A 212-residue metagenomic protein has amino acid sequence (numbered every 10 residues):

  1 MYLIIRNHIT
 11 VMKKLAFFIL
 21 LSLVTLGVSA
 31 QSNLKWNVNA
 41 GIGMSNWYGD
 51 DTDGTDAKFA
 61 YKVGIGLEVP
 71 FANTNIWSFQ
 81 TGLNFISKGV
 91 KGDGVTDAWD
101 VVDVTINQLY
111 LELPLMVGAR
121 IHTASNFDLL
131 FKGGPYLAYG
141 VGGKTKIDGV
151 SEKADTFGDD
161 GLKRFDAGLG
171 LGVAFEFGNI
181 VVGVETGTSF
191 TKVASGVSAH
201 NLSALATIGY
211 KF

Functional and structural regions predicted by a protein language model:
M1-N39, I208-F212: Bacterial Sec-dependent N-terminal signal peptides
A30-L34, F71-W77, H122-D128: Short loop/turn motifs that connect adjacent beta-strands in outer-membrane beta-barrel proteins
S32-W36, T55-Y61, N107-L113, F127 (+3 more regions): Residues that define the transmembrane beta-barrel architecture of outer-membrane proteins
K35-N37, M44-N46, D53-D103, Y210: Glycine- and aromatic-enriched membrane insertion/assembly motifs of diderm outer-membrane and organelle channel
V38-M44, Y61-V69, L83-F85, L111-A119 (+4 more regions): Residues on the lipid-exposed face of transmembrane beta-strands in outer-membrane beta-barrel proteins
N46-T55, S87-L109, Y139-K163, K192-A199 (+1 more regions): Flexible, solvent-exposed loop segments that connect beta-strands
T74-W77, N179-V184: Repeated loop/turn-to-beta-strand initiation elements of outer-membrane beta-barrel proteins
S125-Y139: A short beta-strand-loop micro-motif that forms or neighbors metal/cofactor- and ligand-binding patches at active-site
